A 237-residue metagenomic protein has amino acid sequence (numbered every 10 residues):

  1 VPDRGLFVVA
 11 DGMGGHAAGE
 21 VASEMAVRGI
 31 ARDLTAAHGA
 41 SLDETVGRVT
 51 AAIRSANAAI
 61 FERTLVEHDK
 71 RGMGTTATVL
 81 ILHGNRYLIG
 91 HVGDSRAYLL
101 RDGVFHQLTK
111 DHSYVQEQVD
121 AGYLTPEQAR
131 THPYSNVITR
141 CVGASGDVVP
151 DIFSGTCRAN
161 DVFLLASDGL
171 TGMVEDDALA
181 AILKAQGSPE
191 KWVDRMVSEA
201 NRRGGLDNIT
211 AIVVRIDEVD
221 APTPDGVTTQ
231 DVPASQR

Functional and structural regions predicted by a protein language model:
V1-R237: PP2C/PPM-type serine/threonine phosphatase catalytic domain
